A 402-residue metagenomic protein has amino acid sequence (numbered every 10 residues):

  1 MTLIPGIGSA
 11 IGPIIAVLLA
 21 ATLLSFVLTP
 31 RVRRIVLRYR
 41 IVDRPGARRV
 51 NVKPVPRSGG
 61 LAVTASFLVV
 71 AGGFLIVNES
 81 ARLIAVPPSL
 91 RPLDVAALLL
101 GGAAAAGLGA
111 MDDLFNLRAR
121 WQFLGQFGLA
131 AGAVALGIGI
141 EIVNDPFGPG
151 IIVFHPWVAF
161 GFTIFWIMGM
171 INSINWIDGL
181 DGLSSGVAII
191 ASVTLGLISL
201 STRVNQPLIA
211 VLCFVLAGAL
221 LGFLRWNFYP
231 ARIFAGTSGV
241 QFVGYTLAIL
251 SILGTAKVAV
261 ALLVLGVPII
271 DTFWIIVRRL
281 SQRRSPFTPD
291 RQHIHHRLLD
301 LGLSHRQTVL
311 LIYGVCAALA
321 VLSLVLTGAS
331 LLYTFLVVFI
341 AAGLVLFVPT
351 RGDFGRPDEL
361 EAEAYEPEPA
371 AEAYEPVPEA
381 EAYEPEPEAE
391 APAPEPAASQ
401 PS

Functional and structural regions predicted by a protein language model:
T2-T272: "…together with the soluble PPM/PP2C metallo-phosphatase catalytic core" -> "…together with the soluble PPM/PP2C
R31-P56, W274-R306, E361: Cytosolic, membrane-interface loops and tails of multi-pass inner-membrane proteins
G101-D112, T334-E366: Alpha-helical transmembrane segments and their immediate juxtamembrane interface regions
R232-I233, G254-L262, I276, F287-P289 (+2 more regions): Extended hydrophobic-aromatic, low-complexity segments
G254-K257, I269-I276, V321, F347-R351: Hydrophobic transmembrane alpha-helical segments of multi-pass transport and channel proteins
G302-A318, T327: Alpha-helical transmembrane segments of integral membrane proteins, especially multi-pass inner/plasma-membrane
H305, R356-S402: Long, low-complexity, intrinsically disordered cytosolic termini of multi-pass membrane proteins
A320-V338: Extracellular/periplasmic helix-loop-helix junctions in multi-pass membrane proteins
